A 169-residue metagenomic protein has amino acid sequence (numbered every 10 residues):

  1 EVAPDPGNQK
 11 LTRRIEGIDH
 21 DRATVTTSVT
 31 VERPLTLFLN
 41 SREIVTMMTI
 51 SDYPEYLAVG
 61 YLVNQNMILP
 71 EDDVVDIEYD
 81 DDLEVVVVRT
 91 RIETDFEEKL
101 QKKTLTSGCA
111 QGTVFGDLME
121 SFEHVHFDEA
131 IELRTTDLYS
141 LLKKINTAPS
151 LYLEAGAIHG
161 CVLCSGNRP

Functional and structural regions predicted by a protein language model:
E1-G160, C164-P169: Intrinsically disordered, low-complexity regions enriched in acidic/Ser/Thr/Pro/Gln residues
